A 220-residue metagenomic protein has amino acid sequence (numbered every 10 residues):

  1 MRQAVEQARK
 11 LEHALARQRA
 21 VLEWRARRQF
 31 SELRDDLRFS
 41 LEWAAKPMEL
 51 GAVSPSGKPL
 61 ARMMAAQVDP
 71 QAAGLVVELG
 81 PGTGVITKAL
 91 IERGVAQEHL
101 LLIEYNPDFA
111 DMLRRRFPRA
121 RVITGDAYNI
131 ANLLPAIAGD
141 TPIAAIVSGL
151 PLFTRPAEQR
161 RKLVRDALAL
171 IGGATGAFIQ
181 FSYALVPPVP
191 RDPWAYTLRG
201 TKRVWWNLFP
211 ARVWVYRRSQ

Functional and structural regions predicted by a protein language model:
E32, F39-P70: Class I SAM-dependent methyltransferase Rossmann-like catalytic core, especially the SAM/SAH-binding loop
A72-G82: Conserved class I S-adenosyl-L-methionine
T83-V95: Conserved SAM-binding loop of SAM-dependent methyltransferases across substrates and taxa, primarily the Class I
F109-D140: S-adenosyl-L-methionine
P142-Q159: A short SAM/SAH-binding and catalytic strip from SAM-dependent methyltransferases
R161-A174: A short glycine-rich, Lys/Arg-flanked "PGG" loop and its adjoining helix->strand segment in the class I
A174-Y183: Conserved beta-strand signature within the Rossmann-like core of class I S-adenosyl-L-methionine
V189-Q220: Class I S-adenosyl-L-methionine
